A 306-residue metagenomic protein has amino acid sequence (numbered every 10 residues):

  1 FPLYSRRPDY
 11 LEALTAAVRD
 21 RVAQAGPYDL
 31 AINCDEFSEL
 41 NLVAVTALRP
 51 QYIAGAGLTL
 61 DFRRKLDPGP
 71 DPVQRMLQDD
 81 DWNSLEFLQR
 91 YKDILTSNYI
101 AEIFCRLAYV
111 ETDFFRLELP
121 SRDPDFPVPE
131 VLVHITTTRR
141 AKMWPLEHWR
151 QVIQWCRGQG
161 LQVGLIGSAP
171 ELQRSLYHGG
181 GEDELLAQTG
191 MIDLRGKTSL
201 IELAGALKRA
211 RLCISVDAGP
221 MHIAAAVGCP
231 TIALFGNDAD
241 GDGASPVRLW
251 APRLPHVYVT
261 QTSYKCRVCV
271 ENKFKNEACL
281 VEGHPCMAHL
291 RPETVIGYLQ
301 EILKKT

Functional and structural regions predicted by a protein language model:
F1-T306: Catalytic machinery of carbohydrate-active enzymes, primarily nucleotide-sugar-dependent glycosyltransferases
